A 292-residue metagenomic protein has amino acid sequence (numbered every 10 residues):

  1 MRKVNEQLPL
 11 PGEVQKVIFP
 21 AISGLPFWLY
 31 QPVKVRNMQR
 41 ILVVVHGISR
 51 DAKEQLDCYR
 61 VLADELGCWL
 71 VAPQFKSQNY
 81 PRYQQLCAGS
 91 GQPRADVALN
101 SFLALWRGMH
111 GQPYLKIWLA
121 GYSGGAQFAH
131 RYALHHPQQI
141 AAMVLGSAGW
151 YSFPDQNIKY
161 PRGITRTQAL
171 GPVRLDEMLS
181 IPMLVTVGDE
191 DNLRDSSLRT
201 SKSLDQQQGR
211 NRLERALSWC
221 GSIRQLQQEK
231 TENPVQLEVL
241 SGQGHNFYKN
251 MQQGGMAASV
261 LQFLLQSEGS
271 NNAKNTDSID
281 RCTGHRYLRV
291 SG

Functional and structural regions predicted by a protein language model:
M1-I41, G91, I117-Y122, Q127 (+7 more regions): A domain-start/cap signature at the N-terminus of enzymes
I22-W28, M38-K116: Serine-hydrolase catalytic machinery in alpha/beta-hydrolase-like enzymes
Q74-Q78, G149, Q243: Short beta-to-alpha linker loops that shape the active-site pocket of alpha/beta-hydrolase fold enzymes
N100, A129-L134: Short, hydrophobic alpha-helix immediately C-terminal to the catalytic nucleophile
A142, G149-L226: The feature captures the conserved acid-bearing segment of alpha/beta-hydrolase catalytic domains
L240-N246: Histidine-bearing beta->alpha loop at or near hydrolase active sites
K249-S259: Post-His helix in hydrolase/transferase enzymes
